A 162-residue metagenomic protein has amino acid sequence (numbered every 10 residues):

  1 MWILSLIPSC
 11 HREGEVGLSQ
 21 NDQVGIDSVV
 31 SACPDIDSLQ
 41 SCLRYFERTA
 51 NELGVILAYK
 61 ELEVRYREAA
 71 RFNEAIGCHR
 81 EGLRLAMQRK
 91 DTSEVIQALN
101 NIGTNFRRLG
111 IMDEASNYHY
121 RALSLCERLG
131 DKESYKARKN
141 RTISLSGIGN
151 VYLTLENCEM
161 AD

Functional and structural regions predicted by a protein language model:
M1-S5: Bacterial N-terminal signal peptides
C10-E61: N-terminal leader/linker segments that initiate helical-solenoid repeat arrays
E13-N21, A50-I56, K90-Q97, G130-I143 (+1 more regions): Alpha-solenoid helical repeat architecture
D27-S31, G54-E68, H79, E94-R108 (+1 more regions): Conserved alpha-helical positions within TPR/SEL1-like repeat arrays
L43-R44, L83-L85, R121-D131: Amphipathic alpha-helical segments of tetratricopeptide repeats
